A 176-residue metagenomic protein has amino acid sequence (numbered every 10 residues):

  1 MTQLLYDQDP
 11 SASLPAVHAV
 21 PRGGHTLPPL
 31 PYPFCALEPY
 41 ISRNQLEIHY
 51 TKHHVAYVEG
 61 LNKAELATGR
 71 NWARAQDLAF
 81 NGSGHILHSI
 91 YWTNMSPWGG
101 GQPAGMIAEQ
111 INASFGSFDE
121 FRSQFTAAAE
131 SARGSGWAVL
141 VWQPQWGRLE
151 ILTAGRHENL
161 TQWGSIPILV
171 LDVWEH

Functional and structural regions predicted by a protein language model:
T2-E175: Feature for soluble, non-membrane regions of globular proteins
